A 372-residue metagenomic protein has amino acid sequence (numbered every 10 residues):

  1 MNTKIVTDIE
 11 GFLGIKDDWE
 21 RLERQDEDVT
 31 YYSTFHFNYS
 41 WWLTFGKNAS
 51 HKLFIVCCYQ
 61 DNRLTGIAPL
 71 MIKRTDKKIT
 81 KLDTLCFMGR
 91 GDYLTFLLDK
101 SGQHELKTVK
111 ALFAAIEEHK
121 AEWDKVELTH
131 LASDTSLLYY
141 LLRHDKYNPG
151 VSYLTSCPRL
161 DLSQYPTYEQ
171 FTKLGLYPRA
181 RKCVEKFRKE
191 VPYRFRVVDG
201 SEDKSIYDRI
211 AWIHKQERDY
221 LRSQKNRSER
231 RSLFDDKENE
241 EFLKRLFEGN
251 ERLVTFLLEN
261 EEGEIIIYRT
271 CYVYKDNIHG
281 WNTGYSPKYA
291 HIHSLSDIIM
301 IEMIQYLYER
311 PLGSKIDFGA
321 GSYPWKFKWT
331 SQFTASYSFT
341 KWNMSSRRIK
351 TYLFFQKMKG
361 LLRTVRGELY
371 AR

Functional and structural regions predicted by a protein language model:
T3-I79, L131-Y140, H144-L154, Y165-H291: A conserved beta-strand-loop-helix scaffold within acyl/acetyltransferase catalytic domains
I9, L141-E169, P311-R372: Active-site/acyl-donor-binding loops of N-acyltransferases
D28, K125, R196, T334-A335: Secondary-structure boundary/capping residues
K52-L53, T75-G150, K275-T334: Acyl-donor binding region in acyl/amide transferases
L98-K100, L160-Q164, D199: Short beta-strand-to-loop capping motifs
A121, R179-K189, K359-R366: Short, cationic low-complexity segments
K182, D297-I298, F354: Short, flexible segments with low predicted structural confidence
